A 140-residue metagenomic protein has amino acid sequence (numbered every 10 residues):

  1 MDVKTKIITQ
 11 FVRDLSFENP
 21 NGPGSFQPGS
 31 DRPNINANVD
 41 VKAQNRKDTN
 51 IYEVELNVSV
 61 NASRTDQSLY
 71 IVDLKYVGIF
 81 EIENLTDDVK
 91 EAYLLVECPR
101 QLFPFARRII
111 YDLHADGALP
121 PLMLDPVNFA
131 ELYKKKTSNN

Functional and structural regions predicted by a protein language model:
M1-N140: N-terminal intrinsically disordered, cationic/polar leader segments that include organellar targeting peptides
